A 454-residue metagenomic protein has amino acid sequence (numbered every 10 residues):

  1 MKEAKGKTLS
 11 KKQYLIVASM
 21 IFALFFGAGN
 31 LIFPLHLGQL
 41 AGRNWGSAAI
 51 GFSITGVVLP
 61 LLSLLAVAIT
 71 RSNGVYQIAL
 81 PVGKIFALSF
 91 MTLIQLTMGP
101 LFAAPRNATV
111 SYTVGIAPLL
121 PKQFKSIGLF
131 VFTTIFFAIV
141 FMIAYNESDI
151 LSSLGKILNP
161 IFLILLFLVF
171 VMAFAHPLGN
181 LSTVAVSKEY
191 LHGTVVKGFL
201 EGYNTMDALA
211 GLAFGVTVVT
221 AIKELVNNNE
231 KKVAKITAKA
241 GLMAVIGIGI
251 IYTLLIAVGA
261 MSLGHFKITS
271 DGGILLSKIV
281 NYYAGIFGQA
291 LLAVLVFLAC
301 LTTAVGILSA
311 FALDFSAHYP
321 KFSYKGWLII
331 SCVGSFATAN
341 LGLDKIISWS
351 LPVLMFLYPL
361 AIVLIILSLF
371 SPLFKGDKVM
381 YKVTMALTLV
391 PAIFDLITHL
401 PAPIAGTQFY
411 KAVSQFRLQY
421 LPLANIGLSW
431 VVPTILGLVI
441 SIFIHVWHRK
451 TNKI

Functional and structural regions predicted by a protein language model:
K11-M20, G46, K84-T97, G128-T134 (+3 more regions): Select transmembrane alpha-helical segments in multipass membrane proteins
I16-F26, M172-G179, K188-L255, L291-C300 (+2 more regions): Hydrophobic, membrane-embedded alpha-helices of multi-pass small-molecule transporters
H36, A87-P121, C300-A317: Hydrophobic transmembrane alpha-helices that form the core helical bundles of multi-pass secondary transporters
V67-Q77, F136-L158, E224-N227, F336-W349 (+1 more regions): Membrane-water interface regions at transmembrane-helix termini and the short interhelical loops of multi-pass membrane
P100, A104, L163-Y190, A208-L209 (+4 more regions): Hydrophobic alpha-helical segments and their helix-loop junctions in multi-pass secondary transporters
Y145-A173, L351-I362, Y381-P391: Membrane-interface loop-to-helix entry segments
I246-L275: Extracellular/periplasmic helix-exit of transmembrane alpha-helices
K378-I454: A generic transmembrane alpha-helix motif of multi-pass inner-membrane proteins
